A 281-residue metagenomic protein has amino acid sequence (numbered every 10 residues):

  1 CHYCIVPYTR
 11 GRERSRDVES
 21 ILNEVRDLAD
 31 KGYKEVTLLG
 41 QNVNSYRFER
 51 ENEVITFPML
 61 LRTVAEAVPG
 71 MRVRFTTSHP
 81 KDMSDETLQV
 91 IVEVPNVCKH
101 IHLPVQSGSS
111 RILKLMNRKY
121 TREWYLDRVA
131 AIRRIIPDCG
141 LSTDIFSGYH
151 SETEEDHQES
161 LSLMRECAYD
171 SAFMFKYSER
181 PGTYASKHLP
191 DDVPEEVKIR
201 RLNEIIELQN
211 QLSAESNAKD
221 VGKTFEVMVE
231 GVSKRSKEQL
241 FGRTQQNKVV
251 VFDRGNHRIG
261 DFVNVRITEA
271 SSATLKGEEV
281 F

Functional and structural regions predicted by a protein language model:
C1-E19: Canonical Radical SAM [4Fe-4S] cluster-binding loop centered on the CxxxCxxC motif and its immediate flanking residues
I21, L38, F75, L103 (+6 more regions): Conserved, mostly hydrophobic/aromatic
D30-E154, R165: Conserved SAM/AdoMet-binding glycine-rich loop
R47-A65, P69-G70, K119, E179-Q211: Radical SAM enzyme [4Fe-4S]-AdoMet core and its adjacent flexible, acidic and glycine-rich loops/tails across
H157-C167: A glycine- and small/hydrophobic-rich beta-loop-beta segment that serves as a flexible "lid/hinge" or phosphate-binding
S171-S178: Internal alpha/beta loop-helix hairpins
K187-F281: Terminal RNA-binding accessory module
